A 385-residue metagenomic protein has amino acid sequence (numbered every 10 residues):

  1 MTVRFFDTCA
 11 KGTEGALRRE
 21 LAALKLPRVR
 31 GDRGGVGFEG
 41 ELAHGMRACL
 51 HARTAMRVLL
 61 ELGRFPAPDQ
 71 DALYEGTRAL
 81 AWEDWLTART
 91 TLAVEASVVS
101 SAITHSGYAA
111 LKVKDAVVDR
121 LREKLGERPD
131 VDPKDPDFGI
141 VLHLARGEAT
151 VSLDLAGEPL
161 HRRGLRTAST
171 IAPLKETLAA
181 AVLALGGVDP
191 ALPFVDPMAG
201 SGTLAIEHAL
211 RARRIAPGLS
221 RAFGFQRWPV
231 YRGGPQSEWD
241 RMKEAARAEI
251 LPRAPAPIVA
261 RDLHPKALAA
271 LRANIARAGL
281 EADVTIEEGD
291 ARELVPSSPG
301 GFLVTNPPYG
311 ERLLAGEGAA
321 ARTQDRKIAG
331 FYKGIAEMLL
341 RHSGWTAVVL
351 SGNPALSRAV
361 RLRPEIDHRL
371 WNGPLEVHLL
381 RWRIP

Functional and structural regions predicted by a protein language model:
T2-I140, L144-A149, L155-H161, A168-S169 (+2 more regions): Accessory substrate-recognition/RNA-binding modules or partner subunits associated with SAM-dependent
R89-L92, L192, G301: Nucleotide donor/acceptor-binding cores
D154, P197, R261, E287-G289 (+2 more regions): Generic beta-strand/beta-sheet core signal
D154-G157, T170-A180: Glycine-rich nucleotide cofactor-binding entry segment
L174-V295: Conserved S-adenosyl-L-methionine
L271-N274, D283-G289, G300, G316-K327 (+1 more regions): Composition- and surface-driven signal marking solvent-exposed, interaction-prone regions in large proteins
N274, T305-L313: Amphipathic alpha-helical repeat scaffolds
R292-V304: A short acidic, Gly/Pro-enriched loop at the edge of an enzyme's catalytic core that lines a small-molecule cofactor
